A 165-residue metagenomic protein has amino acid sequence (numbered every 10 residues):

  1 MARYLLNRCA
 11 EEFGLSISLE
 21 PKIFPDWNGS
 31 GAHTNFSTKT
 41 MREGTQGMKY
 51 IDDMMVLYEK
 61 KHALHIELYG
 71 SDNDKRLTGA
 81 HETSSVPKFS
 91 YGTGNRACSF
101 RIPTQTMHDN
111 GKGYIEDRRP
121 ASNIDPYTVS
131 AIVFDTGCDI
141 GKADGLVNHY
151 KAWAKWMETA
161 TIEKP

Functional and structural regions predicted by a protein language model:
M1-W153: Active-site capping/gating regions of soluble enzymes
A154-P165: Acidic, glycine-enriched catalytic cores built around paired aspartates
